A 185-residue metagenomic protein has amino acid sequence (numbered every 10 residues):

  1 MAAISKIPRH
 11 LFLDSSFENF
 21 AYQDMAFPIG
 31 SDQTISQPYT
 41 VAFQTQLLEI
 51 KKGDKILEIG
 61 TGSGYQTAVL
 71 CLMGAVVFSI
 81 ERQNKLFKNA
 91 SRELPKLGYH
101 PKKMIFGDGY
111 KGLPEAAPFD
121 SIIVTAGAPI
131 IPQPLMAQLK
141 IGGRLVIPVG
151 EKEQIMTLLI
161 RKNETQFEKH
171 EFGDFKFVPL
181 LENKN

Functional and structural regions predicted by a protein language model:
M1-L57, Y65-M73, L86-K103, N163-K184: Class I SAM-dependent transferase core
E49-E168: Conserved nucleotide-cofactor-binding alpha/beta core module
